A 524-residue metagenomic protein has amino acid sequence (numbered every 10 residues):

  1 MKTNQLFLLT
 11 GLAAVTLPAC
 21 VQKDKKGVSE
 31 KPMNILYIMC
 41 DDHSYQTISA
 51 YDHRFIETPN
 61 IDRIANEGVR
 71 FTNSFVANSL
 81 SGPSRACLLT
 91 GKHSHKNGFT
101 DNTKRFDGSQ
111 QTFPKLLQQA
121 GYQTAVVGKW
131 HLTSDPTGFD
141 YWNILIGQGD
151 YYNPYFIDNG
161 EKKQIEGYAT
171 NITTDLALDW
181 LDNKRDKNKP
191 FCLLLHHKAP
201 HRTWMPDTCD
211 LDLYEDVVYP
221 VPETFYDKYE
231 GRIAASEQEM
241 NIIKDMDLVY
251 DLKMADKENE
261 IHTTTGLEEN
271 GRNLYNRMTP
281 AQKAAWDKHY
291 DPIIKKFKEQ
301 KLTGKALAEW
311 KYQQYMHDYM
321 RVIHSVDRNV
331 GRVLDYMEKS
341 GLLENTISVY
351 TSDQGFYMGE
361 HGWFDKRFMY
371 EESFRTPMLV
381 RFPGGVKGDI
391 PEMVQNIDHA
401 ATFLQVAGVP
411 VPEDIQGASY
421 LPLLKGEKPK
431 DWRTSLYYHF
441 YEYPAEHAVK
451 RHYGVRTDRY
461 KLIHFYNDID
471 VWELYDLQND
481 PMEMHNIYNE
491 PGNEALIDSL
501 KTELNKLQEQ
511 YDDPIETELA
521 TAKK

Functional and structural regions predicted by a protein language model:
K2-Y466, D470-W472, P481-E509, I515-K524: Formylglycine-dependent sulfatase
Q478: Residues forming the ATP-binding cleft of Hanks-type serine/threonine protein kinase domains
